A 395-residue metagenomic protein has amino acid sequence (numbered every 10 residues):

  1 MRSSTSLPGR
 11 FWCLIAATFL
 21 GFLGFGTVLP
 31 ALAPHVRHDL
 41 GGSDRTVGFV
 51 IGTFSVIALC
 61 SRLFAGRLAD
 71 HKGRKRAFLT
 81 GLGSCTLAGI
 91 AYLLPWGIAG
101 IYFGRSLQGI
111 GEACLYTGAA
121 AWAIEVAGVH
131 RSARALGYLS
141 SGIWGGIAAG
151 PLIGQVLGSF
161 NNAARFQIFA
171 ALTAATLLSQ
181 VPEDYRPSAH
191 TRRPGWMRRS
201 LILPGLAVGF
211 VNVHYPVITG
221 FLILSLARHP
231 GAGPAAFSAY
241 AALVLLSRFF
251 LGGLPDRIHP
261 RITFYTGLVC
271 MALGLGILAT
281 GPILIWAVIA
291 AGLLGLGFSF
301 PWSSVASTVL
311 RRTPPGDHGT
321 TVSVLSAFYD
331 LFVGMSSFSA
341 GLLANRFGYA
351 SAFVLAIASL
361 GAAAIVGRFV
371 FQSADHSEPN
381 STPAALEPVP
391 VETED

Functional and structural regions predicted by a protein language model:
L29-P30, L203-F237: Extracytoplasmic gate region of multi-pass secondary transporters
G41, G73, L94-W96, H259 (+1 more regions): Helix-breaking motifs and short loop linkers at transmembrane-helix boundaries and internal kinks in secondary membrane
S55-L63, I147-A148, A241-F249, V333-G334: Residue-level signature of mid-helix packing/kink "hotspots" within the transmembrane helices of 12-pass Major
C60-W96, P255: Conserved MFS/SLC helix-loop-helix module at the cytosolic interface between two early adjacent transmembrane helices
S61-G73, G158, S247-P260, A344-N345: Helix-to-loop junctions at the C-terminal end of transmembrane segments in multipass secondary transporters
G104-G142: Cytoplasmic helix-loop-helix junction between adjacent transmembrane helices in 12-TM secondary transporters
Y138-Q180: Helix-loop-helix hairpin linking two adjacent transmembrane segments in secondary transporters
A170-P187, V366-F371: C-terminal membrane-cytosol helix-exit motif in multi-pass small-molecule transporters
